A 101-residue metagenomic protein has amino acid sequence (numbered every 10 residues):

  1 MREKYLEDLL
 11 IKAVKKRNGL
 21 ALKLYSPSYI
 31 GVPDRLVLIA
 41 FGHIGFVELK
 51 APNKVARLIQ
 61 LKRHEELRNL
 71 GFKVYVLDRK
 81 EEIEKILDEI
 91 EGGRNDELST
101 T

Functional and structural regions predicted by a protein language model:
M1-T101: Catalytic phosphate/metal-binding cores of nucleic-acid and nucleotide-processing enzymes, i.e., regions that mediate
